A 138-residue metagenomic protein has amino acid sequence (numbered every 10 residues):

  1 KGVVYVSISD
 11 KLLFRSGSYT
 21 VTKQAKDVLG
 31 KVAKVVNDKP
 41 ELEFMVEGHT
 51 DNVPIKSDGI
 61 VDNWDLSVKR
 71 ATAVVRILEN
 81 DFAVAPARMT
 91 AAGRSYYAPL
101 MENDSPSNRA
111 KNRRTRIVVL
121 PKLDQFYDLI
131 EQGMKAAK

Functional and structural regions predicted by a protein language model:
K1-T50: Domain-scale macromolecular recognition modules
S16-K23, K39, H49-K138: Periplasmic OmpA-like peptidoglycan-binding domain that tethers envelope proteins to the cell wall
